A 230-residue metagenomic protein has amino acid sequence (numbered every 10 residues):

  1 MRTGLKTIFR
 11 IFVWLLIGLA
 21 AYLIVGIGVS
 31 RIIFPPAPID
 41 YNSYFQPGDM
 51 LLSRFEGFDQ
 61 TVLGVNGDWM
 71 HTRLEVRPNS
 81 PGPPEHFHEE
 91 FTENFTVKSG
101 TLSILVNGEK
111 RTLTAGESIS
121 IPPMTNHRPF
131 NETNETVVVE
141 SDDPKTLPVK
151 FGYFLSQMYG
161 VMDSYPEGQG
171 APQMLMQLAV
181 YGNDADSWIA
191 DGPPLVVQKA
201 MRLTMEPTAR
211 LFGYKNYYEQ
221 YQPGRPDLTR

Functional and structural regions predicted by a protein language model:
R2-W69, S80-E85, F91, L105-R230: Jelly-roll (double-stranded beta-helix
V76, F87-I104: Short, conserved beta-strand element in jelly-roll/cupin
